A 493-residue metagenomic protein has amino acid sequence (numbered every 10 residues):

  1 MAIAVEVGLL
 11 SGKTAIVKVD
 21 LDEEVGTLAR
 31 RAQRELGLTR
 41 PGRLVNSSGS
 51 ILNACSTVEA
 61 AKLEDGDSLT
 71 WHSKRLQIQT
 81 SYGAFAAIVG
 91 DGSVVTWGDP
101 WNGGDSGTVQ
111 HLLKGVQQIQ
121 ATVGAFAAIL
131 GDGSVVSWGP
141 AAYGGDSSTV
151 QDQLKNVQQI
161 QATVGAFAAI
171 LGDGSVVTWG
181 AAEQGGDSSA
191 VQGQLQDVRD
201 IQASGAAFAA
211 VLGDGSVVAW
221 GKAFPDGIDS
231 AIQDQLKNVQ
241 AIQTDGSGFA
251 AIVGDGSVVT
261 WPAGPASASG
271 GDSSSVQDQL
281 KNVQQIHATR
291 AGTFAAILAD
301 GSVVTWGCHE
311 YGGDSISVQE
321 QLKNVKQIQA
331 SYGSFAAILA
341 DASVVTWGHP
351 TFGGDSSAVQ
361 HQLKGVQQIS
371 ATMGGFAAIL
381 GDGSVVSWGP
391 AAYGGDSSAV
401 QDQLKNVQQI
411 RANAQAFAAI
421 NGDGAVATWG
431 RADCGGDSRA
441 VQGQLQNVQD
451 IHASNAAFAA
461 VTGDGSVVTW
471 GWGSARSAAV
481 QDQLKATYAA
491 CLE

Functional and structural regions predicted by a protein language model:
M1-A84: Ubiquitin system architectures
L28, A32, T39-G42, S81 (+8 more regions): Low-complexity, Gly/Pro
Y82-S93, G124-S134, G165-S175, G205-S216 (+7 more regions): Short beta-strand motif characteristic of blades in beta-propeller domains
I88, K114-G115, I129, K155-N156 (+17 more regions): Asparagine/serine/threonine-enriched low-complexity, disordered tracts, especially those forming N-linked glycosylation
W97-L112, W138-Q153, W179-Q194, W220-Q235 (+6 more regions): Short glycine/serine- and acidic-residue-enriched loop/turn motifs that recur at repeat junctions
L112, N156, V198-R199, A241 (+11 more regions): Intrinsically disordered, low-complexity tandem-repeat regions
G115-V116, A121-V123, V157, A162-V164 (+12 more regions): Repeated scaffold domains used in trafficking and secretory/extracellular systems, primarily beta-propellers
